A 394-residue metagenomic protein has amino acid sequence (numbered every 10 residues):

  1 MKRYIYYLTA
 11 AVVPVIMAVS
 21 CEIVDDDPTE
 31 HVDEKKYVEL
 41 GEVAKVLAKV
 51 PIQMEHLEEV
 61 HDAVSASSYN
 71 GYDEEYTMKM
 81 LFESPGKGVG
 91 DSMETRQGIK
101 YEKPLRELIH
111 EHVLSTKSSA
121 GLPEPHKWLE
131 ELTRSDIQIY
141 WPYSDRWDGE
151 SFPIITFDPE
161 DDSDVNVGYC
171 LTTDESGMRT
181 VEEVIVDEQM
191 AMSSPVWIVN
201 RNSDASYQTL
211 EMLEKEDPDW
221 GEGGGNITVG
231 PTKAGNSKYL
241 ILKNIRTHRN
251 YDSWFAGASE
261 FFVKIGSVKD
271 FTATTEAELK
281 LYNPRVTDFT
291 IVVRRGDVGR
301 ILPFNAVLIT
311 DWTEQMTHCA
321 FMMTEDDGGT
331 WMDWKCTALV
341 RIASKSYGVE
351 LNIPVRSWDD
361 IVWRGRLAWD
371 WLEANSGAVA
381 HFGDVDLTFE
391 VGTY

Functional and structural regions predicted by a protein language model:
M1-L8: Bacterial N-terminal signal peptides that target proteins for export
M17-S20: C-terminal motif of bacterial Sec signal peptides marking the signal peptidase cleavage site
E22-S237: Acidic/polar, low-complexity intrinsically disordered N-terminal segments immediately downstream of a Sec signal
E102, E276-L281, R285-I309: Extended, charge-biased low-complexity segments that typically form long amphipathic alpha-helices/coiled-coils
G230-A256: Short amphipathic, basic-aromatic surface patches that mediate peripheral association with negatively charged
R246-V292: Calcium-regulated, polybasic anionic-phospholipid
V263, D297-K345: Eukaryotic beta-sheet cores, primarily in C2 and C2-like/PH beta-sandwich modules
D327-Y394: C2-type phospholipid-binding modules
